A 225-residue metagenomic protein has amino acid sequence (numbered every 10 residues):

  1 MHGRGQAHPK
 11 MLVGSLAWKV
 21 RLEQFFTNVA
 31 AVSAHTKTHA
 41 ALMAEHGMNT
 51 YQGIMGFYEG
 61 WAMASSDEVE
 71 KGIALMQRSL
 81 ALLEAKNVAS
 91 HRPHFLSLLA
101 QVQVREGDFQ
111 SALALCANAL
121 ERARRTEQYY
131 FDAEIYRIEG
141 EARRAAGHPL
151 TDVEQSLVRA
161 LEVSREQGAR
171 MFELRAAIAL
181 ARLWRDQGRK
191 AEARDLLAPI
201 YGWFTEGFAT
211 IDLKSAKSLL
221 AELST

Functional and structural regions predicted by a protein language model:
M1-T225: Helix-coil-helix junctions within alpha-helical repeat/solenoid scaffolds
